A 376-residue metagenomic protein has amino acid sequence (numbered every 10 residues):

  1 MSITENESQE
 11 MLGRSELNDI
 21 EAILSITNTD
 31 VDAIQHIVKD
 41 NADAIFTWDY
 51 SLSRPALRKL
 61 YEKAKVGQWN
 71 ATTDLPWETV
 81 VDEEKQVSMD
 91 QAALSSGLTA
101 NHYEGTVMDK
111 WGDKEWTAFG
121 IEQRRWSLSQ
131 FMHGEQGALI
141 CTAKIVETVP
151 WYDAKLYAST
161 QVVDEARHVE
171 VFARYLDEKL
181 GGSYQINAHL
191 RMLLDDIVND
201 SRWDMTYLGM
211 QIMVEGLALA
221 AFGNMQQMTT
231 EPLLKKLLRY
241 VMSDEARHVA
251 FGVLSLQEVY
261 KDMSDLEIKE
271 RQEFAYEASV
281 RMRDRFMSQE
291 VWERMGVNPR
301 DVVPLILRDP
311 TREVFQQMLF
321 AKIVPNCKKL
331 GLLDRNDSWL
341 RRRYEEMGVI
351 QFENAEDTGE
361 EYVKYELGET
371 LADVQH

Functional and structural regions predicted by a protein language model:
M1-C141, E147-K155, E178, G182-Q185 (+4 more regions): Terminal targeting/low-complexity segments that flank the catalytic cores of oxidoreductases
S129-M132, Q136, S159-V162, A166 (+3 more regions): Short amphipathic alpha-helical segments with heptad-repeat character
G134-C141, H168, V214-A221, H248: Amphipathic, well-ordered alpha-helical segments in soluble domains
L139-I145, S159-T160, L219-M225, L237-Y240 (+1 more regions): A structural feature that tracks compact, well-ordered secondary-structure segments with a strong bias toward
W151-G181: Carboxylate/His-rich catalytic cores and anion/metal-binding grooves
R174-A246, E270-R281: Active-site-proximal alpha-helical scaffolds that flank and shape metal-associated catalytic sites
L237, V249-V259, Y276: Helix-loop elements that line ligand-binding/catalytic pockets
